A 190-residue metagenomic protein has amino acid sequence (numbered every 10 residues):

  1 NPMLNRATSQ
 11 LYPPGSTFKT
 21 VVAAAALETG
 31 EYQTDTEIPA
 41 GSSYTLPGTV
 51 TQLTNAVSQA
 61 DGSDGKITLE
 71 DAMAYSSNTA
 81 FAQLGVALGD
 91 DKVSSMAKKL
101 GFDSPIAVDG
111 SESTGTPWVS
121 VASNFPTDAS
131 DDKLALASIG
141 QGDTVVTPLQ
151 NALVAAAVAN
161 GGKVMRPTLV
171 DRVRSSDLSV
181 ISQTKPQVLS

Functional and structural regions predicted by a protein language model:
N1-S16, V21-S190: Beta-lactam-recognizing serine transpeptidase/beta-lactamase-like catalytic domain environment
